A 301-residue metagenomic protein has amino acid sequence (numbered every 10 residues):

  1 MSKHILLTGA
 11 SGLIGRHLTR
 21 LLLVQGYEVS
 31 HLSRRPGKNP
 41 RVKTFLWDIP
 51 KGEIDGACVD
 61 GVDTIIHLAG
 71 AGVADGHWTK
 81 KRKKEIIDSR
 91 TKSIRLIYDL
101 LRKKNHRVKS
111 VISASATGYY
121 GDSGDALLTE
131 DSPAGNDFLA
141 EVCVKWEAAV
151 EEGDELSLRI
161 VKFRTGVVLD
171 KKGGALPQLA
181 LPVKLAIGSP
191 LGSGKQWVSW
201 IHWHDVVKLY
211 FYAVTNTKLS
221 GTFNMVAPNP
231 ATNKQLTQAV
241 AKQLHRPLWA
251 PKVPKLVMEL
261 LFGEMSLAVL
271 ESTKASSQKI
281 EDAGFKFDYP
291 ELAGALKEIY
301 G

Functional and structural regions predicted by a protein language model:
I5-Q25: N-terminal Rossmann NAD(P)H-binding glycine-rich loop of SDR-like oxidoreductase domains
L46-L96: NAD(P)H-binding glycine-rich loop region in Rossmannoid oxidoreductase-like domains and their noncatalytic homologs
I94-D137: Conserved Rossmann-fold NAD(P)-dependent oxidoreductase catalytic core, especially the SDR/UDP-sugar
N136-I160: Active-site Tyr-X1-5-Lys
E151-L156, V161-K162, G166-W197, V240: NAD(P)-dependent short-chain dehydrogenase/reductase
A180-G188, Q196-P230: Alpha-helical substrate-binding/gating segment
N216-E264, K297-Y300: Mid/C-terminal beta-alpha module of Rossmann-like enzyme folds, strongest in SDR-family dehydrogenases/epimerases
L248, L267-G301: C-terminal amphipathic/interface module of NAD(P)-dependent oxidoreductases and related NAD-binding regulators
